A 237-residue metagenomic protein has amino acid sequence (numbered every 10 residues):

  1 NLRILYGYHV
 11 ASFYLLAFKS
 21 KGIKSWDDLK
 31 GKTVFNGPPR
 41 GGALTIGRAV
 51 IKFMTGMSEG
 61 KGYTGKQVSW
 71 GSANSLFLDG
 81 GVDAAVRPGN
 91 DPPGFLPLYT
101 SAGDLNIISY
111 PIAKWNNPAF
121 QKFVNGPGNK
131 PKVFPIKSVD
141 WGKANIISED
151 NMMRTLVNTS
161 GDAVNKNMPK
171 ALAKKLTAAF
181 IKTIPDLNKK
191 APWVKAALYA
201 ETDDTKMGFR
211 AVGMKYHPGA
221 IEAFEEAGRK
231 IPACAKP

Functional and structural regions predicted by a protein language model:
N1-H9, N90-G94: Acidic, polar ligand-binding/catalytic clefts
N1-L2, G31-K32, G81-D83: Loop/turn elements at helix/coil->beta-strand transitions in domains of secreted/extracellular proteins
I4-S12, T100-G103, S109-P111, R154-V157: Short Pro/Gly-enriched coil loops immediately N-terminal to beta-strands
V10-D79, N90, K190, K206 (+1 more regions): Bilobed "Venus flytrap"/periplasmic-binding protein-like clamshell domains and structurally analogous long
R48-G56, L78-D79, D83-V139, P192-W193: A ligand-binding cleft/hinge motif common to bilobed small-molecule-binding domains
Y110-K175, Y216, A223, K230-C234: C-terminal lobe and pocket-closing loops of periplasmic/extracytoplasmic Venus-flytrap solute-binding proteins
F180-L198: Periplasmic-binding protein-like
A197-A211: Surface-exposed aromatic
